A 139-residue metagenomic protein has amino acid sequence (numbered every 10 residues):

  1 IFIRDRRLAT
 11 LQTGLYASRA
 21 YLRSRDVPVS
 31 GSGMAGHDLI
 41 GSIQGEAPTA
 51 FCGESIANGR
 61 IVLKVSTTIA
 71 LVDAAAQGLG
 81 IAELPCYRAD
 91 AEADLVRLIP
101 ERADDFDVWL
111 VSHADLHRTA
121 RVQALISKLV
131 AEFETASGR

Functional and structural regions predicted by a protein language model:
I1-V108, E134-R139: C-terminal regulatory
V72, S112, I126-S127: A cross-family signal for key residues in well-ordered alpha-helices that form functional helical elements
V108-A120: A bilobed periplasmic-binding-protein/Venus flytrap-type ligand-binding module shared by bacterial periplasmic
H117-A131, S137: Short amphipathic alpha-helical coupling segments at ligand-binding clamshell hinges and other catalytic/signaling
